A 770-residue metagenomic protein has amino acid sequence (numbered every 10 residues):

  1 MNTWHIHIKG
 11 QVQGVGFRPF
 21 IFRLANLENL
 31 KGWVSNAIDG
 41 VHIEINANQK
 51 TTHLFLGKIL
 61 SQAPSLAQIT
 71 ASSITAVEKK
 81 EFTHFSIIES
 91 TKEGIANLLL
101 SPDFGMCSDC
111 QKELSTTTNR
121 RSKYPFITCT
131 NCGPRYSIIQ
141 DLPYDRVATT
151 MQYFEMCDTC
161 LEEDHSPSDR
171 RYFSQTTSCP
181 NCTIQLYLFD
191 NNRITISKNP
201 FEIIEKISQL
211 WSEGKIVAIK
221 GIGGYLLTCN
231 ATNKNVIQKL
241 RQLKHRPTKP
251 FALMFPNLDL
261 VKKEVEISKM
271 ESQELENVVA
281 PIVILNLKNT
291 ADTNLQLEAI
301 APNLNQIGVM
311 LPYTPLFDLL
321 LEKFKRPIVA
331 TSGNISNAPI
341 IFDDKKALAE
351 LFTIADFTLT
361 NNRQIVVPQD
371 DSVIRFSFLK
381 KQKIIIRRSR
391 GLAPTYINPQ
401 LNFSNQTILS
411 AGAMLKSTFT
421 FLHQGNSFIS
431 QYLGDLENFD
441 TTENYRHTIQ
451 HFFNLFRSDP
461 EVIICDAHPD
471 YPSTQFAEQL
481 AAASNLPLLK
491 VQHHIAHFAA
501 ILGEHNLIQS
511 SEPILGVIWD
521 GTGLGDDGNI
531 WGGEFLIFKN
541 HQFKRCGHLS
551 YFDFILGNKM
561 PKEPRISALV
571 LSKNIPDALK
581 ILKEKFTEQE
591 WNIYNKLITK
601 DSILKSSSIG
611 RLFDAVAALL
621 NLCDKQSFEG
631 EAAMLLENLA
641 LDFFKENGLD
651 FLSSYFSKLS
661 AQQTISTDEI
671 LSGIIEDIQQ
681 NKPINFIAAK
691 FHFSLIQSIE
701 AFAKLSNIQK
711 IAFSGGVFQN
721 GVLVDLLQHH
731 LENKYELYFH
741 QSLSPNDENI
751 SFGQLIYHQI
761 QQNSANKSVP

Functional and structural regions predicted by a protein language model:
M1-T176, P180, Y187, H730: Intrinsically disordered, low-complexity, mixed-charge
A76, G224-N289: A phosphate-binding glycine/aspartate-rich beta-alpha loop in the early core of alpha/beta enzymes
V147-A148, E163, F324-N402, K605-S606: Internal gly/pro-rich beta-alpha loop/helix module that stabilizes soluble enzyme cofactors or their anionic handles
L161, T176, N181-Q185, A413-H451 (+2 more regions): A contiguous, well-structured pocket-lining segment that forms one wall/lid of small-molecule binding clefts in soluble
A218, R457-D470, L488, I708-V717: Short glycine-rich phosphate-binding loop at a beta-alpha junction
K262-I267, L319, I340-K345, G391-S404 (+2 more regions): Conserved phosphate-binding catalytic cores of ATP/NTP-utilizing and phosphoryl-transfer enzymes
D466, N485-H497, I711-S714, G721 (+1 more regions): Conserved phosphate-binding/catalytic loops in two-lobed NTP-binding clefts
H494-L507, I514-W519, L524-G525, P564-K573 (+3 more regions): Glycine-rich phosphate-binding/hydrolytic loop that grips phosphoryl groups
